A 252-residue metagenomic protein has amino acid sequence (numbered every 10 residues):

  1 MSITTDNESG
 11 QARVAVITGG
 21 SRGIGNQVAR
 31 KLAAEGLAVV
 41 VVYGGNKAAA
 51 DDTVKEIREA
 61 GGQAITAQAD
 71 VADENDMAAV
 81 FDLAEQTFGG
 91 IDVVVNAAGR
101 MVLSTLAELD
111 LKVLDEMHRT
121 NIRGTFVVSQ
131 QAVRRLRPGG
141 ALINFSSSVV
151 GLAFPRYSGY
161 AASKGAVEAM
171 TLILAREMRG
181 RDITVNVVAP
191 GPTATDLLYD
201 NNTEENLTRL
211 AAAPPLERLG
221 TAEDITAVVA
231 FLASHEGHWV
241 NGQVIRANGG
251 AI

Functional and structural regions predicted by a protein language model:
S2-T5, L152, A230, N241-I252: Short C-terminal tail/terminal secondary-structure segment of NAD(P)H-dependent dehydrogenase/reductase domains
S21-R22: Conserved glycine-rich cofactor-binding loop
E35-D52: Conserved glycine-rich Rossmann-like NAD(P)H-binding loop of the short-chain dehydrogenase/reductase
A79-Q86, S104-E108, K112-R119, R209: Active-site Tyr-X3-Lys motif and surrounding loop/helix of classical short-chain dehydrogenase/reductase
R100, A107-F126, I143, V167: Catalytic Tyr-X3-Lys loop
S129, S163: Active-site helix of classical SDR
R134-R135, R176-G180, H238: Alpha-helical segment proximal to the catalytic Tyr-Lys
S147: Residue(s) in the substrate-gating loop at a strand-loop-helix junction that position the organic substrate next
